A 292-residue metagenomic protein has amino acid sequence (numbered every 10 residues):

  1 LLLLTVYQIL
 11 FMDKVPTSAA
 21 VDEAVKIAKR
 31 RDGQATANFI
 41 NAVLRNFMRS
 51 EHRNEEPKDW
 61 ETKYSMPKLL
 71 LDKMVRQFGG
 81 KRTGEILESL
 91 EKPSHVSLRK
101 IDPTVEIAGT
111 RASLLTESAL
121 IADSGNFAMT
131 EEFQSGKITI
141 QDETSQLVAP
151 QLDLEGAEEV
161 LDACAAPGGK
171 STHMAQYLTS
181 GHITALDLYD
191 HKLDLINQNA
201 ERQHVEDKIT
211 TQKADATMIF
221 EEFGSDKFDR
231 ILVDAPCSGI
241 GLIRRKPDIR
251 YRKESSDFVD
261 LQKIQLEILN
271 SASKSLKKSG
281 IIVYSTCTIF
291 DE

Functional and structural regions predicted by a protein language model:
L1-E292: S-adenosylmethionine
